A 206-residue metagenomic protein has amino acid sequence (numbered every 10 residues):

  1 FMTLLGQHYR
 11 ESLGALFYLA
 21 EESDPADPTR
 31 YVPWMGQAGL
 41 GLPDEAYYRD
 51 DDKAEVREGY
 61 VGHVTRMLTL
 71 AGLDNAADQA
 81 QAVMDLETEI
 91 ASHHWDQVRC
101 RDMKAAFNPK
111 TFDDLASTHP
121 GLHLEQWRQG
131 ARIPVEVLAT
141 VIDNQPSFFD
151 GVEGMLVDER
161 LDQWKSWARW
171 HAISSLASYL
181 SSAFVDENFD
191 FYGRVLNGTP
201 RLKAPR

Functional and structural regions predicted by a protein language model:
F1-R206: Noncatalytic, helix-rich "gating/capping" subdomain that lines the substrate-entry/channel surface of large enzyme
